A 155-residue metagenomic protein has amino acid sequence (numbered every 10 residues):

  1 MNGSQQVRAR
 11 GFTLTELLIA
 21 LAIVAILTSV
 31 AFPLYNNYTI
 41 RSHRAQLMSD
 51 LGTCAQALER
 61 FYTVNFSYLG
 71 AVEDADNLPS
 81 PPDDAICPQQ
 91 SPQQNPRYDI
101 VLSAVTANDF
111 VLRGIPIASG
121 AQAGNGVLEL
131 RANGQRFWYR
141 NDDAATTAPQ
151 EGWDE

Functional and structural regions predicted by a protein language model:
M1-V7: N-terminal secretory signal peptides that target proteins for export/translocation
V7-Y35: N-terminal single-pass transmembrane signal-anchor helix
N36, I40-L51: Membrane-proximal amphipathic alpha-helices that sit immediately adjacent to an N-terminal transmembrane/signal-anchor
R41-A45, Q56-A75: Alpha-helix exit/C-cap motif
S49, T53-Q56, A132: Generic recognition of well-ordered alpha-helical segments within structured catalytic/regulatory domains
N65-Q135, D154-E155: Extracellular/periplasmic head regions of type IV pilus-like filament subunits
D142-A144: Acidic, glycine-anchored loop motifs typical of Ca2+
T147-E155: Short, low-complexity, Pro/Ser/Thr/Gly-rich segments in the mature regions of secreted, periplasmic
